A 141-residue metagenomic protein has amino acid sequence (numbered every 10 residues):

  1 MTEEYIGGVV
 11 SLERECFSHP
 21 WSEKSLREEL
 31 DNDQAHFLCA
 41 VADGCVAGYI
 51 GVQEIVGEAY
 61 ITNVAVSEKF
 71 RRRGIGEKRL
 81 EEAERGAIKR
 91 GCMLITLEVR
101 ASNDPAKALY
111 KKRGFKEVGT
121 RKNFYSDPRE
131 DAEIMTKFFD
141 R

Functional and structural regions predicted by a protein language model:
E3-K69, L80-E82, G86, R90 (+1 more regions): Acetyl-CoA-dependent GNAT
L26-E28, R121-F124: Short, solvent-exposed loop/turn elements at beta->coil junctions and helix N-caps that rim active or binding pockets
Q53, S67, R71, E98-S102 (+1 more regions): Residue-level recognition of the GNAT/N-acetyltransferase active site
V66, R72-G86, D104-R113: Conserved acetyl-CoA-binding loop-helix of GNAT-fold acetyltransferases
F70-R71, K111-R113, V118, R129 (+1 more regions): ABC family nucleotide-binding domain
A87-E98, L109, R121: Conserved GNAT acetyl-CoA-binding A-motif
M93, R100-D104, N123-R141: C-terminal "cap" of GNAT-fold acetyltransferases
